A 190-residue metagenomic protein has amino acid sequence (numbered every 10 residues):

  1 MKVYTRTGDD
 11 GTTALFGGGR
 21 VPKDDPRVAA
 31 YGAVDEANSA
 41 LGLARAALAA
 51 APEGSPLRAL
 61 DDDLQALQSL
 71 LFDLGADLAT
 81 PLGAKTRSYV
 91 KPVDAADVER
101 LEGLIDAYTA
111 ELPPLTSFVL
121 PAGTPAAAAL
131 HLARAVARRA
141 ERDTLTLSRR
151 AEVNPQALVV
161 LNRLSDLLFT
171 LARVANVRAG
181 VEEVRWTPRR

Functional and structural regions predicted by a protein language model:
M1-R190: Phosphate/pyrophosphate-binding loop motifs in nucleotide- or prenyl diphosphate-using proteins
